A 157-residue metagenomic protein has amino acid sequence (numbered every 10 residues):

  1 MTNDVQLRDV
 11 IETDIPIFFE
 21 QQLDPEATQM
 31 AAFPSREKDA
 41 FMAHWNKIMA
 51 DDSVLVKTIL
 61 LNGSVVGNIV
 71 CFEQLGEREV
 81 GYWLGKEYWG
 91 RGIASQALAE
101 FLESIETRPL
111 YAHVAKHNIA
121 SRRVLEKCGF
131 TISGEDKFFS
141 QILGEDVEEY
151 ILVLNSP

Functional and structural regions predicted by a protein language model:
M1-P16, Q21-P25, V56-P157: Acyl-donor (CoA/ACP) binding surface of acyl/acetyltransferases
E26-N46: Conserved GNAT-fold acetyl-CoA-binding loop/helix
K47-S53: Short loop/turn motifs at secondary-structure junctions and domain boundaries
